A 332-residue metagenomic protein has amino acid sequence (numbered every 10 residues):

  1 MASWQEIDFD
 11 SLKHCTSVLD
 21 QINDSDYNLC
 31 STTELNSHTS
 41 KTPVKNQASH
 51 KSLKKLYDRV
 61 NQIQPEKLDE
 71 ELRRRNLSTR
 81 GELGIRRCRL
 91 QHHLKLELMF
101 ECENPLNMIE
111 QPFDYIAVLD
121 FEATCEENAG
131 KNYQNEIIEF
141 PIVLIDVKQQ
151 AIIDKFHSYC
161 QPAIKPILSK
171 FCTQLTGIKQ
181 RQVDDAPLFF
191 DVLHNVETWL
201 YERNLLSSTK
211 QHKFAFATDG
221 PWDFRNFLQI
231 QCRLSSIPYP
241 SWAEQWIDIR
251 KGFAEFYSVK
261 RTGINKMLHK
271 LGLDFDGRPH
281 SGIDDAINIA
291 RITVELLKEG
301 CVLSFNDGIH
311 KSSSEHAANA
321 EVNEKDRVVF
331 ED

Functional and structural regions predicted by a protein language model:
A2-C15, L19-D20, Y27, E34-E71 (+8 more regions): Metal-dependent phosphoesterase core characteristic of DEDDh/y 3'-5' exonuclease domains
L77-L83: Trihelical helix-turn-helix/Myb-like DNA-binding core that engages the DNA major groove
F100-M108: C-terminal extensions
I116-V118: Short glycine-aspartate micro-motif
F121-G130: Short acidic, Gly/Ser-rich segments with clustered Asp/Glu that frequently serve as metal-coordination loops in enzyme
I178-V183: Short glycine/proline- and acidic residue-enriched helix-loop micro-motifs that form flexible lids or anion-recognition
D185-T198: Glycine-rich, highly charged phosphate/nucleotide-binding loops
